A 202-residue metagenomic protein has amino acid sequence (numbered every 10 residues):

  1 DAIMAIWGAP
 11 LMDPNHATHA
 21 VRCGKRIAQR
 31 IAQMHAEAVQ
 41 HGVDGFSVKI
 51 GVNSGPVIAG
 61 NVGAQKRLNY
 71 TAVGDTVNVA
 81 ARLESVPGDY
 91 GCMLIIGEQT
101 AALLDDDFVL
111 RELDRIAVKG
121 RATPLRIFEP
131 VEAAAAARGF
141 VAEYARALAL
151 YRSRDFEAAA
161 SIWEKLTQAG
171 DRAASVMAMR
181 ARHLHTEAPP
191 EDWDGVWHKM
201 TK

Functional and structural regions predicted by a protein language model:
D1-A5: Short, conserved phosphate-binding/catalytic loop or strand-edge motifs used in phosphoryl-/nucleotidyl-transfer
I6-L11, P56-K66: Active-site loop/short helix in cyclic nucleotide turnover domains
G8-H16, R67-G74, N78, A133-A136 (+1 more regions): Short, contiguous acidic/charged loop-to-helix segments that flank catalytic cores in large enzymes
A9-I50, S54, D75-G88, E98 (+1 more regions): Alpha-helical scaffold within the catalytic cores of cyclic-nucleotide enzymes
Q40-V43, V62-G74, V109, D114-R115: Short, surface-exposed loop/helix-turn segments at secondary-structure junctions that function as lids/hinges flanking
V57-A59, A80, V86-F156, E164-K165 (+3 more regions): Cytosolic regulatory/linker segments at or just downstream of nucleotide-handling modules in signal-transduction
G195-K202: Post-kinase regulatory C-tail/linker adjacent to protein kinase catalytic domains
